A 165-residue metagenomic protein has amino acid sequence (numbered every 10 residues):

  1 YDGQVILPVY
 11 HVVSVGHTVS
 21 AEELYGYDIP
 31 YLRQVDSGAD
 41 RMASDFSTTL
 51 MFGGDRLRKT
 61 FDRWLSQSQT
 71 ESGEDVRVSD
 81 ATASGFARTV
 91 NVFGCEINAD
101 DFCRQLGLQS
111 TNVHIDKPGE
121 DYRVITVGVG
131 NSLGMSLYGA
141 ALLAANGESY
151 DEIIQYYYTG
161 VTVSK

Functional and structural regions predicted by a protein language model:
Y1-K165: Conserved, single-site charged/polar hotspot
